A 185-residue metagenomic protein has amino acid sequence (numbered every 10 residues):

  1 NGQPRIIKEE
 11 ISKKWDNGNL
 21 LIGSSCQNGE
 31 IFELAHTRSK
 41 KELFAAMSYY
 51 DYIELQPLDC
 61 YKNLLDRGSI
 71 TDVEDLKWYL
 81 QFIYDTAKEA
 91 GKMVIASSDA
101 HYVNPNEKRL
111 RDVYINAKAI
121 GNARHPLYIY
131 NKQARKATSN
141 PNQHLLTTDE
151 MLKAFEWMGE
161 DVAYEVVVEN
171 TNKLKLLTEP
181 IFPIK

Functional and structural regions predicted by a protein language model:
N1-D59, K108-K185: Conserved active-site carboxylates
N1-E9, V73-A90: A metal-dependent hydrolase metal-coordination microenvironment
E33-L34, Y61-E74: Short, flexible/disordered intra-domain loops and linkers
K41, A45, W78-D85, E89 (+3 more regions): Alpha-helical scaffolding segments of alpha/beta enzyme cores, especially the outer helices of TIM-barrel or partial
L58-Y61, Y102: Short connector loops at secondary-structure junctions
D66, Q81, K108-R111: Short glycine/threonine-rich loop-to-helix capping motif typified by GTGT followed within a few residues by an Asp-Pro
K92-P105: Short acidic/histidine-rich active-site segments
